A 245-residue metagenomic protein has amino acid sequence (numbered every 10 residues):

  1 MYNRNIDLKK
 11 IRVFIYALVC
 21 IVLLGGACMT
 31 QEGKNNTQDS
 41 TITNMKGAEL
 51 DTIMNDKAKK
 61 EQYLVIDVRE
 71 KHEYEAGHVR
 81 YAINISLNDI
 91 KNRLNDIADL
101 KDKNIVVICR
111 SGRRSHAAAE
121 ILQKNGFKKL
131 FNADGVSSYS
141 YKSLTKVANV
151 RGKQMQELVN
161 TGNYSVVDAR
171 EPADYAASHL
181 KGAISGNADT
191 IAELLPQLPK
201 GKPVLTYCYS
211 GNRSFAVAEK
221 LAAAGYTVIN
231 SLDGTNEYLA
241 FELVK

Functional and structural regions predicted by a protein language model:
Y2-R12, Y16, G26-N55, K59-Y63 (+4 more regions): Rhodanese-like catalytic fold shared by cysteine-dependent sulfurtransferases and DSP/PTP-type phosphatases
V19-V22: Hydrophobic membrane-insertion alpha-helices, especially the h-region of bacterial N-terminal signal peptides
D67: Phosphate-rich cofactor/ligand-interacting catalytic cores and adjacent structured alpha/beta frameworks
